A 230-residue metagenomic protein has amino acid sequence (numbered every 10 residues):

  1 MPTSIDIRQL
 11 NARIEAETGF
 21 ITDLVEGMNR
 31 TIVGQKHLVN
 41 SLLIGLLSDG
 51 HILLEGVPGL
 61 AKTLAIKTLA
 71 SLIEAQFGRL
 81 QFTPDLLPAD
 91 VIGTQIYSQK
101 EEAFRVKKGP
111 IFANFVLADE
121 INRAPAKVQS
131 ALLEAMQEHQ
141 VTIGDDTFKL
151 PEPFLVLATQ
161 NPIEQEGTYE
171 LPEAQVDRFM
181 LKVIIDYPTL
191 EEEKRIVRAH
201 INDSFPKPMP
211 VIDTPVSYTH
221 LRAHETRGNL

Functional and structural regions predicted by a protein language model:
P2-E26: Conserved ASCE P-loop NTPase core motifs with emphasis on AAA+ ATPases
T18-H51: Pre-Walker A (pre-P-loop) alpha-helix and adjacent loop at the N terminus of AAA/AAA+ ATPase modules, a conserved
S48, I52-F82: Walker A/P-loop
P88-A103, L155: P-loop NTPase switch/communication element
S98-V116: Conserved alpha-helical scaffold flanking the Walker A/P-loop in AAA+ ATPase domains
A113-M136, Y169-P172, L190-E193: Conserved AAA+/SF3 P-loop NTPase catalytic/coupling segment centered on the Walker-B
E138-V211: Canonical AAA+ ATPase core
T219-G228: Conserved small/polar residues in nucleotide/adenosyl-binding loops
